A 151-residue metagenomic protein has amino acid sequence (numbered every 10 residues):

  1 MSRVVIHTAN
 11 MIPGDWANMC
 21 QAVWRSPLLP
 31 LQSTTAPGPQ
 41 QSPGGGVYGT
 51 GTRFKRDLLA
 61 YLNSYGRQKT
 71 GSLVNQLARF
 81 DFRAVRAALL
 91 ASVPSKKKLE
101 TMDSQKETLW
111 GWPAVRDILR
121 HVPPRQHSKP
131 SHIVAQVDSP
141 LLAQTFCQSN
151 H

Functional and structural regions predicted by a protein language model:
V4-I6: Conserved short internal alpha-helix adjacent to the catalytic or cofactor-binding core of large enzyme scaffolds
I12-H151: Charged, low-complexity intrinsically disordered terminal segments
